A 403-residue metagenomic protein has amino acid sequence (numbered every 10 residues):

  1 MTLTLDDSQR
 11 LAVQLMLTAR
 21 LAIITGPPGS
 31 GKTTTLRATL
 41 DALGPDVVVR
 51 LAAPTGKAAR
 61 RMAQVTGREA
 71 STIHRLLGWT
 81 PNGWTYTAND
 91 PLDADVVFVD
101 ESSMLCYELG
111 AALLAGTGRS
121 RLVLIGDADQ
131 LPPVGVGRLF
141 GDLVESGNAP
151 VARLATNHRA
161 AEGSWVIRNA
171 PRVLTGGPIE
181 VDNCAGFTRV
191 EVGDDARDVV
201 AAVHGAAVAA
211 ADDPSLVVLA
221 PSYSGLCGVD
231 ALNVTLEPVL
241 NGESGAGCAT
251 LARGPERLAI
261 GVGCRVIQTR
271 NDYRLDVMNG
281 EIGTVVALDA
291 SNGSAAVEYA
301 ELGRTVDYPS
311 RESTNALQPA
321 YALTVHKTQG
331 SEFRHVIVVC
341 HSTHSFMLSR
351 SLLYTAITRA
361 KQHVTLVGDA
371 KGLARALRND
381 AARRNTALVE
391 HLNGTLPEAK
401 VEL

Functional and structural regions predicted by a protein language model:
M1, L11-L15, A19-R20, D129-L275 (+3 more regions): Conserved helicase motor core of P-loop NTPases
L5, L51, F98, V218 (+1 more regions): Conserved SAM-binding loop
S8, A12, T35, T39 (+26 more regions): Helical mechanochemical/support elements of P-loop NTPase systems and associated helical scaffolds
T18-I23, A38, A42, D46 (+5 more regions): Conserved helicase motor core of SF1/SF2 NTP-dependent helicases
G29: Walker A (P-loop) phosphate-binding loop of P-loop NTPases
K32: Conserved lysine of the Walker
V47-A52, R68-L76, V151-R153, V239-A252 (+1 more regions): Conserved RecA-like helicase motor-core motifs
T175, I267-N271, L275, N279-L403: C-terminal accessory regions
